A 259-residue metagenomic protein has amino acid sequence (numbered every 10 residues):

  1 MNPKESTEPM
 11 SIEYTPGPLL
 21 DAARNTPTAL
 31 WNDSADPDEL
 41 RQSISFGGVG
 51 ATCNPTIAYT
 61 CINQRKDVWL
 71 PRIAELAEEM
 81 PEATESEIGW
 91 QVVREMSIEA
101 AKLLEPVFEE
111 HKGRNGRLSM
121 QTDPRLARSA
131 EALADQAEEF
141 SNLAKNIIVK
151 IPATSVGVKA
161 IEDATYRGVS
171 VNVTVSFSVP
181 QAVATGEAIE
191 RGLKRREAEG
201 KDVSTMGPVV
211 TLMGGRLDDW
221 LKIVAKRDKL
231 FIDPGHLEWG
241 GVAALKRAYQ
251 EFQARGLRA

Functional and structural regions predicted by a protein language model:
N2, C61, T84-G89, Y166-V169 (+1 more regions): Domain-level signal for soluble alpha/beta catalytic cores
N2-D38, Q42: N- or domain-start disorder-to-order transition segments that initiate the globular core
S6, G48, A58-Y59, R65-A160: Active-site beta->alpha loop and helix N-cap motifs at the rims of alpha/beta catalytic domains
W31-N32, N146-T154, V169-Q181: Catalytic beta/alpha-barrel core
P37-S45, K159-A160, A182-E190: Catalytic cores of alpha/beta
Q42-N54: Catalytic domains of carbohydrate-active enzymes, especially glycoside hydrolases
G47-G50, A144-K145, A160-V171, E190 (+1 more regions): Glycine-enriched alpha-helix->loop->beta-strand junction motifs that scaffold or abut catalytic
S170-A259: Catalytic alpha/beta core domains of metabolic enzymes, predominantly
